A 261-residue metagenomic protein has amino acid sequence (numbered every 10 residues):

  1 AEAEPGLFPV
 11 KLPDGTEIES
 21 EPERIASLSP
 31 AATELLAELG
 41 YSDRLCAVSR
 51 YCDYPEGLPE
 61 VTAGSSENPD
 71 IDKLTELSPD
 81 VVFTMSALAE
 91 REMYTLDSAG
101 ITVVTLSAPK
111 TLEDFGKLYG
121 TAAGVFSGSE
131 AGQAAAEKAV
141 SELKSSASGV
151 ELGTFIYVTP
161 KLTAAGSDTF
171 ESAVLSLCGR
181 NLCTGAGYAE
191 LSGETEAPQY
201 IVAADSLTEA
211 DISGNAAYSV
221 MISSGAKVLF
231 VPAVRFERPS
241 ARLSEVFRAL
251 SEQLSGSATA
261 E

Functional and structural regions predicted by a protein language model:
A1-T33, I71, V125-I156, A249-E261: Bacterial Sec-exported substrate-binding components of ABC uptake systems
P5-L12, V61-D72, A89, A186-S192: Short helix-initiation/N-cap motifs at beta->coil->alpha
E23-A87, C183, N215: A short, structured surface patch at a secondary-structure boundary
S29, S86-A87, A108, P160-K161 (+3 more regions): Short secondary-structure boundary segments
R50-Y54, G166-E190: Alpha-helical, coiled-coil/dimerization segments enriched in small aliphatic residues
S66-A87, I101, E190-L207: Proline-aspartate-enriched helix->loop->beta-strand connector
P69, K110-F126, Q133, A204-E261: Structured C-terminal subdomain patch of bacterial secreted/periplasmic proteins
R91, S107-A123, T154-A173: Extracytoplasmic ligand-binding site segments that recognize negatively charged/polar headgroups
